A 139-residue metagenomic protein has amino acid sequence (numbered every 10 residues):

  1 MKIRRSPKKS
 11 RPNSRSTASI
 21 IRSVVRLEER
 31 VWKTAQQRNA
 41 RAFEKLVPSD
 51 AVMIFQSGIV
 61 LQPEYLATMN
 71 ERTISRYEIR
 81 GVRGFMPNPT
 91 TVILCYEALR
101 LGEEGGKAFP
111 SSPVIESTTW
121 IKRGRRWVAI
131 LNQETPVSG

Functional and structural regions predicted by a protein language model:
K2-G139: A beta-strand edge to alpha-helix "cap/lid" segment located at domain peripheries
